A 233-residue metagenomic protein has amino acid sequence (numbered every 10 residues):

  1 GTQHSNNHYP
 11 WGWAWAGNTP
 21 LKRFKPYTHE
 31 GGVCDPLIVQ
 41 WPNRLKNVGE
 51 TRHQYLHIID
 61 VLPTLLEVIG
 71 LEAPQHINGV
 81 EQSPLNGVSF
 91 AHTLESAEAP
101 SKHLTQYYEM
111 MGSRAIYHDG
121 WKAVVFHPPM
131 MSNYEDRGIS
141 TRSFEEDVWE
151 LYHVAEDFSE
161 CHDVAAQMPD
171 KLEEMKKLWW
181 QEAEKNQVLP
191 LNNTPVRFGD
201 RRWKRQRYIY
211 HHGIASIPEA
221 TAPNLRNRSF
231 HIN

Functional and structural regions predicted by a protein language model:
T2-E30, L45-Q54, I59-V154: C-terminal cap/loop subdomain of S1 sulfatases and analogous C-terminal strand-loop tails that border
P10, V33-P42, W203-H211: Active-site-adjacent bridging/hinge elements
E30-V48, H53-L65, E174-K177, L225-N233: Well-ordered, non-transmembrane segments within structured domains
W41, F90, M168-K171: Residue-level recognition of alpha-helix termini/interfacial anchor residues
N43-R44, E67-P74, S96, E160-C161 (+3 more regions): Short, well-ordered loop/turn and helix-capping segments at boundaries between secondary-structure elements and domains
V61, S113, H118, A123 (+3 more regions): Long, internal low-complexity/basic segments
